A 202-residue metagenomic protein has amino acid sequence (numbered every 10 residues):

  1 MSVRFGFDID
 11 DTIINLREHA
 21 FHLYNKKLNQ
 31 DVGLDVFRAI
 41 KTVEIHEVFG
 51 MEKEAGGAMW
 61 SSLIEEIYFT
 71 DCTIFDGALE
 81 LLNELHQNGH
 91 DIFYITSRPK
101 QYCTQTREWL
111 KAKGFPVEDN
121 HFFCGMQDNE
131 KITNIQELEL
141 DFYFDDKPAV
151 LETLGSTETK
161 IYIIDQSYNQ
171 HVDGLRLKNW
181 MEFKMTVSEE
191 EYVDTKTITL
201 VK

Functional and structural regions predicted by a protein language model:
M1-A55: Active-site neighborhood of HAD-like aspartate-dependent phosphohydrolases
E44-E80: Metal-dependent phosphoesterase signature
Y68-T73, A78-E108, H121-G125: Substrate-recognition element of Asp-dependent hydrolases with the DxDx(T/V) motif
D91-F93, F142, K160-Y162: A structural signal for isolated positions on well-ordered beta-strands in alpha/beta enzyme cores
P99-T153: Substrate-recognition "cap/lid" segment bordering the active-site pocket of phosphatases
Q136-E137, K147-K202: Asp-based, Mg2+/Mn2+-dependent phosphohydrolase catalytic module
